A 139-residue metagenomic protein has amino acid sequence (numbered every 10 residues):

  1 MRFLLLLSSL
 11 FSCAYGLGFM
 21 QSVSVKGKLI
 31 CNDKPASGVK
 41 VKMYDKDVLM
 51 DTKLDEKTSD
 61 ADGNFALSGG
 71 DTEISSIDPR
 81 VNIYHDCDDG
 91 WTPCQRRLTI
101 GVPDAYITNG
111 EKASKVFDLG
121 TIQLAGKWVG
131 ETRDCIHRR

Functional and structural regions predicted by a protein language model:
M1-F3: Positively charged n-region of N-terminal signal peptides that target proteins for export
L5, S9-T121, R138-R139: Beta-strand-dominated extracellular/periplasmic modules and repeats in secreted or surface-exposed proteins
L124-G126, G130-E131, H137: Glycine-rich, aromatic-bearing surface loops/beta-hairpins
